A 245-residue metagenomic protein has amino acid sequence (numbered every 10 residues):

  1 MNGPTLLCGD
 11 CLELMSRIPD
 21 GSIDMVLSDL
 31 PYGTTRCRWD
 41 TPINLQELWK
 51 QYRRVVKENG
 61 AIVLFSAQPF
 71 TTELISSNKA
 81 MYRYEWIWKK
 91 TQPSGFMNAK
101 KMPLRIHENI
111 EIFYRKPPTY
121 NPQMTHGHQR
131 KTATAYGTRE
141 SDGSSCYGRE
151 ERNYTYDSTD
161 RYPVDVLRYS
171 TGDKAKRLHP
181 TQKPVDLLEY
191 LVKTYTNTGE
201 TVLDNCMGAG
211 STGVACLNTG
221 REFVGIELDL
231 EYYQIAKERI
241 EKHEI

Functional and structural regions predicted by a protein language model:
M1, K237-I245: Short, conserved SAM-binding/catalytic segment of Class I S-adenosyl-L-methionine-dependent methyltransferases
M1-G225, E231-I235: Core catalytic lobe of class I
